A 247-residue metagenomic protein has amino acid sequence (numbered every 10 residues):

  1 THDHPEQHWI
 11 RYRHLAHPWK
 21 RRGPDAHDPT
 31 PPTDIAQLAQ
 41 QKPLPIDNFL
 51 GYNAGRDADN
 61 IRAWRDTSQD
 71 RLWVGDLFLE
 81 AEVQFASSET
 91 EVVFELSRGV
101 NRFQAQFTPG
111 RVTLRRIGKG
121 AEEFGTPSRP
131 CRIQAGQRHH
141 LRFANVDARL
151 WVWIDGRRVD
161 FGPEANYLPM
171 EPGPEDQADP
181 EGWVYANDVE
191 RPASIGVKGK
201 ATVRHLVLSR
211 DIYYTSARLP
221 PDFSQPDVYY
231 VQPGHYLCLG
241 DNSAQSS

Functional and structural regions predicted by a protein language model:
T1-S247: Soluble "head" domains of membrane/secretory-pathway proteins
